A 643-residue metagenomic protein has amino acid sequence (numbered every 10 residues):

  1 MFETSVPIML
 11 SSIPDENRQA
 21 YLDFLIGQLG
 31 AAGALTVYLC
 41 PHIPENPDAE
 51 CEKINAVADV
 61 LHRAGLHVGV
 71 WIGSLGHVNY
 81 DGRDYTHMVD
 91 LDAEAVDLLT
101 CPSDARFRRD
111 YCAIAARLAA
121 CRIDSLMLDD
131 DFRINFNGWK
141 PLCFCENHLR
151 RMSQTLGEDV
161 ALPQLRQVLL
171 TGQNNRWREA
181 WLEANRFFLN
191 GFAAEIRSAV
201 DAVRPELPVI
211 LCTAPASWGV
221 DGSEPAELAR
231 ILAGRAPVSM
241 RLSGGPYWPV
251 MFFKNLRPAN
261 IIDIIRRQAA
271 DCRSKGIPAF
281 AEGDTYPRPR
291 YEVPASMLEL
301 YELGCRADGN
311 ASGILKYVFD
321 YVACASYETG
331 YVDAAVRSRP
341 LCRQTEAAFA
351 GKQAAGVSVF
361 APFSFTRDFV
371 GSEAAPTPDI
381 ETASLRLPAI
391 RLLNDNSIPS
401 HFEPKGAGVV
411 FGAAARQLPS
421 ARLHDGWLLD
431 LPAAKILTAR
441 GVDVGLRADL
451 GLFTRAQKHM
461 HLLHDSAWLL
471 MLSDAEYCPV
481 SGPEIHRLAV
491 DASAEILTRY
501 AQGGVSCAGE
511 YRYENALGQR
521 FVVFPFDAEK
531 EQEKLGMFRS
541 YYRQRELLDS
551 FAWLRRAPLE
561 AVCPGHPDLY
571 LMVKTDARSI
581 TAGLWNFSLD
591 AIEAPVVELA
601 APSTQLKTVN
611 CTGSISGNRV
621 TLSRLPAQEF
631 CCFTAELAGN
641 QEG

Functional and structural regions predicted by a protein language model:
F2-I13, H67-L75, M127-D131, R178-E224 (+1 more regions): Aromatic-lined carbohydrate-recognition surfaces of secreted/lumenal glycan-active proteins
V6-E16, Y38-A49, A93-R109, N174-N190 (+5 more regions): The substrate-binding groove and active-site-proximal loops of carbohydrate-active enzymes, especially glycoside
I13-G30, A105-L118, S223-R230, P294-C305: Short, acidic/polar
N17-N46, R117-S125, A236-M240, Y301-G313 (+1 more regions): Catalytic domains of carbohydrate-active enzymes, especially glycoside hydrolases
L25, P41-M88, F192, I196 (+1 more regions): Aromatic-lined substrate-binding rim segments of carbohydrate-active enzymes
A32, C40, D124, R204-A375 (+4 more regions): Hydrophobic targeting/anchoring helices
D59, H67-C121, D130, I134-G138 (+3 more regions): Active-site-adjacent "subsite" loops/lids of carbohydrate-active enzymes
F411-Q641: A conserved amphipathic helix/loop scaffold that creates a polar/acidic microenvironment used either to coordinate
